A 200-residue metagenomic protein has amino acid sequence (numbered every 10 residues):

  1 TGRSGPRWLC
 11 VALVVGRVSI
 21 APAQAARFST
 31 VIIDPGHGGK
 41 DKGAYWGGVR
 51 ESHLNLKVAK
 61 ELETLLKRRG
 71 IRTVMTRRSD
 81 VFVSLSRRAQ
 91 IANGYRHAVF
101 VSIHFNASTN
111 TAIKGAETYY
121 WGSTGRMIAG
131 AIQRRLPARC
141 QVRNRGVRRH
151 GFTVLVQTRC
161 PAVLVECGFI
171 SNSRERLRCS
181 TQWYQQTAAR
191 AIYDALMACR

Functional and structural regions predicted by a protein language model:
S4-A23: Sec-dependent N-terminal signal peptides of Gram-negative exported proteins
A12-V15, G43-W46, E175: Residue-level recognition of conserved structural "scaffold" positions that shape functional pockets and channels
A26-T30, V49-R200: Active-site-proximal helix/loop segments of hydrolytic enzymes
S29-G48: Short glycine-rich His-centered loop
